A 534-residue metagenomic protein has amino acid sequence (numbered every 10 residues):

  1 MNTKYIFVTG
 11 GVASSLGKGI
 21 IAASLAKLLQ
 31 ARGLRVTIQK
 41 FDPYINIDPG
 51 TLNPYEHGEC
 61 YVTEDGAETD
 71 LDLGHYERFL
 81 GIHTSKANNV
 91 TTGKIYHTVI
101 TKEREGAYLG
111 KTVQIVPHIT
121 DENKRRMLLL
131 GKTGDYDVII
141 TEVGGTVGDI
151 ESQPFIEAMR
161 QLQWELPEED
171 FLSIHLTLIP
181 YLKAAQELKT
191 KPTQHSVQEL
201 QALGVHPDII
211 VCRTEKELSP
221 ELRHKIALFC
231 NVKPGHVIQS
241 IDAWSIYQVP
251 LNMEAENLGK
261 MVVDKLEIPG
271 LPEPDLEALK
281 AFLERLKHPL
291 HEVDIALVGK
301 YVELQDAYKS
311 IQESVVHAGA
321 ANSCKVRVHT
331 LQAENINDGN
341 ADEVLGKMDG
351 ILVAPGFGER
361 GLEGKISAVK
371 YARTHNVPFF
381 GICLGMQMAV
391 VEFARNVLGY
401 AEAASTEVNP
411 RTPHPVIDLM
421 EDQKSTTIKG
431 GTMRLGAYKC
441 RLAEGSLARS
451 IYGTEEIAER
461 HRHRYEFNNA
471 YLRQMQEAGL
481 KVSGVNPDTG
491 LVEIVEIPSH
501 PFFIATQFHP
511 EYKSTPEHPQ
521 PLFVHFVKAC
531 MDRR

Functional and structural regions predicted by a protein language model:
M1-R327, A333-G350, F357-G358, K365-Y371 (+3 more regions): Flexible phosphate-sensing "switch/lid" loops adjacent to ATP/NTP-binding sites across phosphate-transfer
G10, K40, T214, I241 (+12 more regions): Active-site proximal loops enriched in glycine and acidic residues that flank catalytic Cys/His/Asp and coordinate
L16-G19, A23-K27, A31, V344-K439 (+2 more regions): Cysteine-nucleophile active-site neighborhood
E56-E64, A243-Y247, V353, T374-F380 (+3 more regions): Short beta-alpha connecting loops at secondary-structure transitions that line or flank enzyme active sites
L271-P274, F380-G381, Y400-T406, R449 (+3 more regions): Acidic/polar loop patches that form or flank catalytic/metal-binding clefts of enzymes that bind anionic ligands
R285-P289, A341-E343, R360, V408 (+3 more regions): Replace "in large, NTP-powered and nucleic-acid-processing enzymes" with "in large, NTP-powered factors and other
L304-A307, A320-C324, D338-A341, R360-G364 (+8 more regions): Extended hydrophobic-aromatic, low-complexity segments
L435, K439, A443-R534: C-terminal and late-domain segments of enzyme folds
